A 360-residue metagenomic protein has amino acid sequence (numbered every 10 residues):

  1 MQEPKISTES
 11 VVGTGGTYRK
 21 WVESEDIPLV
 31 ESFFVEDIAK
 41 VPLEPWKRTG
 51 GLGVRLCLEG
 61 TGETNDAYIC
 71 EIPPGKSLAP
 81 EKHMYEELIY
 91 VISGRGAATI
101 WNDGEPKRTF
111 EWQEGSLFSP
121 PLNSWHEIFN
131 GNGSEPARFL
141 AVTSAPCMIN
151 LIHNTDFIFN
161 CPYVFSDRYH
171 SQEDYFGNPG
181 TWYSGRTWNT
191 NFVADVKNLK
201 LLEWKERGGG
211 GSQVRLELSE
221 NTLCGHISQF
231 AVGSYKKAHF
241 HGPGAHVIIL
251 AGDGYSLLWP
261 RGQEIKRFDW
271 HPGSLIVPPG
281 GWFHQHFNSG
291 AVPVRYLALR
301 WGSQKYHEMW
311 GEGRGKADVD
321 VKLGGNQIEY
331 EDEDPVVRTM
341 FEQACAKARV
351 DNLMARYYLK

Functional and structural regions predicted by a protein language model:
M1-E63, N154-H226, Y330-K360: A short, N-terminal "cap"/entry segment at the start of jelly-roll beta-barrel domains of the cupin/DSBH fold
R48-R55, D66-H83, R207-G209, H226-H241: Conserved short histidine dyad/triad with adjacent acidic residue
L56-E59, S77-H83, I100, T109-F110 (+5 more regions): Short histidine-centered beta-strand/loop micro-motifs that create catalytic or ligand/metal-coordination sites
A67-I72, W101, F129-G131, G225-Q229 (+6 more regions): A structural feature that tracks compact, well-ordered secondary-structure segments with a strong bias toward
I69-C70, P80-K82, E86-V91, T109-F110 (+5 more regions): His/acidic/aromatic-lined binding-pocket segments of jelly-roll/cupin-type domains and related regulatory beta-sandwich
P73-P74, M84-D103, A231-V232, H241-R261: Glycine- and acidic-residue-biased ligand/ion/polar-headgroup-sensing regions
N102-P121, P260-G280: Short acidic-glycine-tyrosine-enriched beta hairpin
Q113-E114, L122-H153, H271-P272, G280-H307: Ligand-binding loop in jelly-roll beta-barrel domains
